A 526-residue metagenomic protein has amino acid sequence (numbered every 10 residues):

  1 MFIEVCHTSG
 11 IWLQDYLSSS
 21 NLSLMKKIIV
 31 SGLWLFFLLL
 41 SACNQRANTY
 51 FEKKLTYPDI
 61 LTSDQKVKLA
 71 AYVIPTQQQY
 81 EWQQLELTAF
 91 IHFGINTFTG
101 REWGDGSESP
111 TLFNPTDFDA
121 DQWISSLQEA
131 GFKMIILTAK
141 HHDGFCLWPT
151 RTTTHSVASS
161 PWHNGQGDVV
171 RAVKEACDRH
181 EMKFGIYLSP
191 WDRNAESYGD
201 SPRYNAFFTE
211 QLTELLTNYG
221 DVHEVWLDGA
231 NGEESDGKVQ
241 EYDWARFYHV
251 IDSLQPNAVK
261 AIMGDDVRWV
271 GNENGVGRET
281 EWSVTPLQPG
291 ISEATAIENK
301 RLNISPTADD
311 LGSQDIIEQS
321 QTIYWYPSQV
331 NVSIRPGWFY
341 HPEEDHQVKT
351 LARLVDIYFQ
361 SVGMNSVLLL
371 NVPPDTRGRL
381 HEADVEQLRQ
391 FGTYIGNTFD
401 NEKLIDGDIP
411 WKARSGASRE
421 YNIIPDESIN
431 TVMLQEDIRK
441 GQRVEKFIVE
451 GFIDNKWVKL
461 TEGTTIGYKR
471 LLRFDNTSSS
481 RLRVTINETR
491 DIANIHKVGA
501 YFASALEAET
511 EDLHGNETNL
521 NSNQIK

Functional and structural regions predicted by a protein language model:
M1-F51: Bacterial Sec-dependent N-terminal signal peptides
A47-I453, V458-F474, T485-H496, Y501-S504 (+1 more regions): Mature catalytic domains of secreted/periplasmic carbohydrate-active enzymes
N476-S478: Surface-exposed, short loops/turns at beta-strand junctions within beta-sandwich domains
R481-R483: Short, conserved beta-strand segments of beta-strand-rich sandwich/propeller modules, principally
E509: C-terminal functional segments of enzyme domains
